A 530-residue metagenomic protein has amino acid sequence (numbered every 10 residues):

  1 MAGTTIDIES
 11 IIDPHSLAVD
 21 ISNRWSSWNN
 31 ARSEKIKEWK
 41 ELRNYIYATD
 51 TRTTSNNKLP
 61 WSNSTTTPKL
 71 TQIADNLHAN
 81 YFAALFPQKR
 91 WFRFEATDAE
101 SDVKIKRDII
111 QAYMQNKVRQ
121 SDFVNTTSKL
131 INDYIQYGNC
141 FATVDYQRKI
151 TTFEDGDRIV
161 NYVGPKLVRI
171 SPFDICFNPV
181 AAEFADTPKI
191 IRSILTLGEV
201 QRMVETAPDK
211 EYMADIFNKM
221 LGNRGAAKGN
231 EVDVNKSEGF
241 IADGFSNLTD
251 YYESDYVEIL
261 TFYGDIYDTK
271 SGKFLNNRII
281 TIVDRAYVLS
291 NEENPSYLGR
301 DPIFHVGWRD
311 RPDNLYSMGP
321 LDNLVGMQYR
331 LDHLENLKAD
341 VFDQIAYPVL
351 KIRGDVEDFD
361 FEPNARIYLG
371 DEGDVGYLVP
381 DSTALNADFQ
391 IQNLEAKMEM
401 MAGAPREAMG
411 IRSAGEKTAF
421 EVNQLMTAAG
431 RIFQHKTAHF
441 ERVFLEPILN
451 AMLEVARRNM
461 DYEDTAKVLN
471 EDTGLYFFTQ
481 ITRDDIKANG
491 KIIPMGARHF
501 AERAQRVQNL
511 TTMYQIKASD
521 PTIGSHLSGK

Functional and structural regions predicted by a protein language model:
M1-K530: Extended alpha-helical, oligomerization-prone segments that build pores/tubes and scaffolds
